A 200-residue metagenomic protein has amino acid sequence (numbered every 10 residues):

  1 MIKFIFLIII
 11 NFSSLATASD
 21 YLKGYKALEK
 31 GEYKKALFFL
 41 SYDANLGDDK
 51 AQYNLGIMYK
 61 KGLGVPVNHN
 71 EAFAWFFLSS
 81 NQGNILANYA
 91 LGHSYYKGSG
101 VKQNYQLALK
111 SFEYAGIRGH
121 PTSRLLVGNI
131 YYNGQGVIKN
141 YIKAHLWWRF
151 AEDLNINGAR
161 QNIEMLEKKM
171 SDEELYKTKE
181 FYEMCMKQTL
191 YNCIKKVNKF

Functional and structural regions predicted by a protein language model:
K3-S13: Sec-dependent N-terminal signal peptides
L15-Y42, I194, F200: N-terminal leader/linker segments that initiate helical-solenoid repeat arrays
D20-A27, F39, D43, N54-K61 (+4 more regions): Hydrophobic face of amphipathic alpha-helices that form TPR/SEL1-like repeat modules and related alpha-solenoid
A27, G31-E32, N45-D48, K61-L63 (+9 more regions): Short helix-capping/linker turns of helical repeat alpha-solenoids
Y42-D43, L78-S79, Y114-A115, A151: Canonical positions in the second alpha-helix
G158-F200: Terminal, low-structured helical/coil segments at or just beyond the last alpha-helical repeat
